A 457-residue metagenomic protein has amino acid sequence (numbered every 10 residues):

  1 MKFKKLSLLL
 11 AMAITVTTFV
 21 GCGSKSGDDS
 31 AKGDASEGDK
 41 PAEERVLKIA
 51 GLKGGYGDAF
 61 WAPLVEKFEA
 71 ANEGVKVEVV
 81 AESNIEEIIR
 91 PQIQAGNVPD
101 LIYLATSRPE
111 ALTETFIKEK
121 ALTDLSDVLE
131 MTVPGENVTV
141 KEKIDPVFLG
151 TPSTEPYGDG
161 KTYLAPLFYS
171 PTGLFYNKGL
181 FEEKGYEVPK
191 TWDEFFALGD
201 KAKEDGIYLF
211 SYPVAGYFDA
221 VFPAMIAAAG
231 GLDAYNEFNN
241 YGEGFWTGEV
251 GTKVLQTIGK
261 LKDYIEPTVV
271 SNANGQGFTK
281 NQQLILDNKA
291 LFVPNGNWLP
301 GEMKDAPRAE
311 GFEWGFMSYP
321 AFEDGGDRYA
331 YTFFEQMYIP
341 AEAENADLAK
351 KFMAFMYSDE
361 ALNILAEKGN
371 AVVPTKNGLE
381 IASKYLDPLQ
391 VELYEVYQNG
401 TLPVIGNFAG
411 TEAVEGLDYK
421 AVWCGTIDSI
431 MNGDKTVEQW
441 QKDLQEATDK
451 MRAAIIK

Functional and structural regions predicted by a protein language model:
S7-L8, C22-E119, M131, G135-E142 (+7 more regions): Conserved N-terminal structural module of periplasmic/extracytoplasmic solute-binding proteins
G55, A59-F60, K67, D124 (+3 more regions): Mature extracytoplasmic/periplasmic domains
P109-P171, F196: Hinge/lid segment of periplasmic solute-binding proteins
E114-T115, A220-A224, A228, Q256-L348: Extracytoplasmic/periplasmic substrate-binding proteins
T123-I144, G230-K253, D305-R308, A321-R328 (+2 more regions): Short, solvent-exposed loop/beta-turn-alpha elements that line the ligand-binding surface or hinge of extracytoplasmic
P152-L167, T172, F196-G244, N281 (+1 more regions): Extracytoplasmic/periplasmic solute-binding protein
Y157, N239, A330-Y331, A371-V372 (+2 more regions): C-terminal capping/gating helix-and-loop segments adjacent to ligand/active sites or protein-protein/ligand interfaces
G199-A202, N240-A273: Glycine-centered hinge/linker elements that transmit conformational signals in sensory and ligand-binding systems
